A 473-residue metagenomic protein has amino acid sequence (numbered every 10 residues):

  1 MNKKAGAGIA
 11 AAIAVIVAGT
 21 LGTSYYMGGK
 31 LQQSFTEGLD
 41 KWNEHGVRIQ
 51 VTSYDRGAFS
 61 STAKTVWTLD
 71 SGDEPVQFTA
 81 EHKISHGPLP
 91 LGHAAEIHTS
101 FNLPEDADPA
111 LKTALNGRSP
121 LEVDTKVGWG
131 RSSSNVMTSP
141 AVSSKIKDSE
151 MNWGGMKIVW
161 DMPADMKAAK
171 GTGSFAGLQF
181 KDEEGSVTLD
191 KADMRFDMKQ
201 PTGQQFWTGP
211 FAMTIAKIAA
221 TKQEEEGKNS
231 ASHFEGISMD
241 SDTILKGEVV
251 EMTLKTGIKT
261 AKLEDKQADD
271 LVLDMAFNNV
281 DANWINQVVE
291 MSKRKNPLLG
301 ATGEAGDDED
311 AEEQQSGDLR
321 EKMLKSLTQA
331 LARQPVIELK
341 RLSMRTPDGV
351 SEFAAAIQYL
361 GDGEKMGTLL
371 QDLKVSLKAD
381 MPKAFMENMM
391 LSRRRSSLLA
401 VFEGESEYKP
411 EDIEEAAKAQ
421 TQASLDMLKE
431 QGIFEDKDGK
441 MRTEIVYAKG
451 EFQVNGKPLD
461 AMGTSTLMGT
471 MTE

Functional and structural regions predicted by a protein language model:
M1-K4: Positively charged n-region of N-terminal signal peptides that target proteins for export
A7-A11, A18-E473: Glycine-rich, small/hydroxylated-residue low-complexity segments
